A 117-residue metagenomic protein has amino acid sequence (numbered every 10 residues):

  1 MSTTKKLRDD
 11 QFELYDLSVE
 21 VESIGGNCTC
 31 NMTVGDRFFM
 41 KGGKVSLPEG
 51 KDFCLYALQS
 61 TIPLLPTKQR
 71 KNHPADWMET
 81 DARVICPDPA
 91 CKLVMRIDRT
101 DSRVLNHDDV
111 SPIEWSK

Functional and structural regions predicted by a protein language model:
K6-V19: Short, basic/aromatic beta-hairpin or loop at an interaction surface
D10-E13, G43, V84-D88: Helix-coil modules at protein/domain termini and other flexible surface or pore-lining loops, especially C-terminal
V19-V21, I97: Preference for bulky hydrophobic residues occupying beta-strand positions in well-ordered beta-sheet regions
E22-N27: Short alpha-helix capping/helix-loop boundary micro-motifs
D36-D76: Acidic, aromatic-enriched beta-alpha/helix-loop junctions
N72-S116: Short, compact, well-ordered microdomains
